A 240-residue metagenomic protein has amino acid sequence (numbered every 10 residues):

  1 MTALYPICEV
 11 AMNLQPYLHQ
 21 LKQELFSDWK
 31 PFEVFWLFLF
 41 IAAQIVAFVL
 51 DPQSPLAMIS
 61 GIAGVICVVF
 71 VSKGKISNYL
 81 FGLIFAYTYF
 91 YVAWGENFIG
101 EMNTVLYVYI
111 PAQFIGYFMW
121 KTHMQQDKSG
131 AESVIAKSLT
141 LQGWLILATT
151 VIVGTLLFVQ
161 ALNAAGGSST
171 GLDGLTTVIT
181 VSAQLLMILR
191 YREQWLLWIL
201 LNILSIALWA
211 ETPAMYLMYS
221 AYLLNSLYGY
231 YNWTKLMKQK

Functional and structural regions predicted by a protein language model:
A3-S27: Short, Lys/Arg-rich, polar N-terminal cytosolic tail immediately upstream of the first transmembrane signal-anchor
V34-F48, Q142-Q160, L223-S226: Hydrophobic core of alpha-helical transmembrane segments in multi-pass integral membrane proteins
Q44-P55, S72-G74: Short, hydrophobic transmembrane alpha-helix segments
V69-F81, L185-L197: Membrane-helix interface "capping/anchor" motifs
V71-M119: Hydrophobic/aromatic-rich structural module bridging two neighboring secondary-structure elements via a short loop
Y91-M102, L162-S169, A210-M215: Helix-coil boundary and interhelical linker segments in multi-pass alpha-helical membrane proteins
T104, P111-T176: Membrane-proximal helix-loop-helix units in multi-pass membrane proteins
M187-K240: C-terminal transmembrane-bundle signature of multipass membrane proteins, characterized by strong activation on
